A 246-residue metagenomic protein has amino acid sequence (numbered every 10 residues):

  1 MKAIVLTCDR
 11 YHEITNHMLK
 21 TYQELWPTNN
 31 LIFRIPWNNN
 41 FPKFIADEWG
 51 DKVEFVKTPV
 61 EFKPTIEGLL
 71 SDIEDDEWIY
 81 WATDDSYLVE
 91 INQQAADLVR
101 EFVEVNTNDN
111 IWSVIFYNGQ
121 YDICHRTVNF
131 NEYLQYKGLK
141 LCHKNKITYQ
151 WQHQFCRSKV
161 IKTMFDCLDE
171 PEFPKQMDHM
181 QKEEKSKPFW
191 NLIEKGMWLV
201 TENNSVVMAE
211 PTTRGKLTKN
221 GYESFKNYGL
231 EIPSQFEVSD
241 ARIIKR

Functional and structural regions predicted by a protein language model:
M1-I79: N-terminal anchoring/stem segment of glycosyltransferases
H12-T15, N40-F44, Y87-I91, Y121-R126 (+4 more regions): Short catalytic/ligand-binding loop motif for oxyanion handling, primarily in non-cytosolic enzymes, centered on
M18-Y22, F41-K52, T127-Q135, M180-K187 (+1 more regions): Short, aromatic/basic amphipathic alpha-helical patches
I32-R34, I79-W81, N110-Y117, F155 (+2 more regions): A structural signal for short, well-ordered beta-strand segments and their strand-loop junctions that often border
D76-V89: Short beta-strand-to-loop acidic/aromatic patch adjacent to the donor-nucleotide binding site
E90-Y121: Conserved donor-nucleotide/metal-binding helix-loop-beta segment in metal-dependent transferases, i.e., the alpha-helix
I111-S158: Conserved core of the sugar-phosphate nucleotidyltransferase
L139-Y228: Catalytic core and acceptor-binding pocket of nucleotide-sugar-dependent glycosyltransferases
